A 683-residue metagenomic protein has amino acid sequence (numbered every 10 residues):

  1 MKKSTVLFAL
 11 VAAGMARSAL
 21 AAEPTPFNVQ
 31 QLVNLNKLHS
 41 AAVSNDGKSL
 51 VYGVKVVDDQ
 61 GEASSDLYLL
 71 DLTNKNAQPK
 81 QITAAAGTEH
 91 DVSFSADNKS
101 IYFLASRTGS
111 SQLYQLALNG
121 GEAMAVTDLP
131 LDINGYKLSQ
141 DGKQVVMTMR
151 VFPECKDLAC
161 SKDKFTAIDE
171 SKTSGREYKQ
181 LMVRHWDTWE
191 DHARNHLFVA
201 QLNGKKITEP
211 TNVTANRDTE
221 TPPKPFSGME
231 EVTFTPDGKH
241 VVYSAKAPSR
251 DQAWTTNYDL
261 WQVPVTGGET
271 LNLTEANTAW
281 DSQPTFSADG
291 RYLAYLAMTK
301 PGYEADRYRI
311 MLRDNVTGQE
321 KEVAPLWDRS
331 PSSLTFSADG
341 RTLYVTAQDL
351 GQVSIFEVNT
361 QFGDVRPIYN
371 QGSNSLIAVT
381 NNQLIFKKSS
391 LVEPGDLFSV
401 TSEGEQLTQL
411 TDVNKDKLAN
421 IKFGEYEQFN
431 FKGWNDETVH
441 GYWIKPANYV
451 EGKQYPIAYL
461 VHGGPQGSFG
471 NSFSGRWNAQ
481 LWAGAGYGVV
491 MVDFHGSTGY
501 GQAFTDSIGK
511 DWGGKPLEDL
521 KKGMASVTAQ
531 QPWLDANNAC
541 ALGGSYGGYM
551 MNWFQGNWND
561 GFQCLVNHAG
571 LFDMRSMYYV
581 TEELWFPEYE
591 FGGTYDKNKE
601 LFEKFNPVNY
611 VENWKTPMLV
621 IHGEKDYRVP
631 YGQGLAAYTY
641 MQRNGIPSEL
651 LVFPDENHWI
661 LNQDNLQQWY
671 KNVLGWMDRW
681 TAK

Functional and structural regions predicted by a protein language model:
S40-A42, V146-T148, E170, S174-V213 (+6 more regions): Non-catalytic accessory segments flanking enzyme active sites
N45-D46, A96-D97, Q140-D141, P236-D237 (+3 more regions): Residue-level detector of Asp-centered blade-edge/turn motifs that repeat once per structural unit in beta-propeller
G47-L50, N98-I101, V145, V241 (+3 more regions): Hydrophobic beta-strand positions that form the internal "hydrophobic ladder" of WD40/Gbeta-like beta-propeller blades
V54-D66, T83-H90, L104-Y114, E122 (+11 more regions): A flexible loop/linker signature enriched in serine peptidases of the S9 family
L72-K75, A117-G121, L202-K205, P264-G268 (+3 more regions): Short loop/turn segments that connect beta-strands within beta-propeller blades
V450-Y455, L460-Y500: Short substrate-entry loop that stabilizes the transition state in hydrolases
N478, A483-G484, M491-K683: Active-site-proximal cap/loop segments of hydrolase catalytic domains
